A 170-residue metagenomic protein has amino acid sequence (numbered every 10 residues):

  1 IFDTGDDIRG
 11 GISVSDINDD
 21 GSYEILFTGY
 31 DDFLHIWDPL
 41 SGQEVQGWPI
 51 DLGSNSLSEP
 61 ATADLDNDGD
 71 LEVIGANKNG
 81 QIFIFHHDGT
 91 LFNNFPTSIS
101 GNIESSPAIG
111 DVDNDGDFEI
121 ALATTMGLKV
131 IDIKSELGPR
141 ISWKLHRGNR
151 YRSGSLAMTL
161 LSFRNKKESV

Functional and structural regions predicted by a protein language model:
I1-L161: Extracytoplasmic/lumenal domain signature
L161-V170: Short, compositionally biased P/S/T/A/G/V-rich stretches that sit at domain boundaries
